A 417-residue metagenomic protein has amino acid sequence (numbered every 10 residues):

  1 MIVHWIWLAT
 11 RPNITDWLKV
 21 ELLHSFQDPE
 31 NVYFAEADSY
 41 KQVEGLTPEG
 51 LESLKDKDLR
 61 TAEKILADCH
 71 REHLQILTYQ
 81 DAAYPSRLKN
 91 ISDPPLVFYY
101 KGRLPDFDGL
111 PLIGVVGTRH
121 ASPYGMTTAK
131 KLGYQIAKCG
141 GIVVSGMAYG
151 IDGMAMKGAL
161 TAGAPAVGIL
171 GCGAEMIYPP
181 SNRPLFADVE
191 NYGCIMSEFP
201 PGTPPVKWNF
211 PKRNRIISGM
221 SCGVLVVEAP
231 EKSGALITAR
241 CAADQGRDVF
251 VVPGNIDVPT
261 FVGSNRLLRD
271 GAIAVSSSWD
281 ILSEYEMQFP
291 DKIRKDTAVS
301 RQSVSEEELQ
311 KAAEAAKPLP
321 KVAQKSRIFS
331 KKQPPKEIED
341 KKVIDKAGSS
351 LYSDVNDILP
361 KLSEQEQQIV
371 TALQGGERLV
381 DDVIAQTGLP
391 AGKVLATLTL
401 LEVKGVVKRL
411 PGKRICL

Functional and structural regions predicted by a protein language model:
M1-K138: Short, positively charged patches
Y79-L417: Glycine-biased, small-residue-rich flexible motifs in mid-sequence functional cores and linkers
